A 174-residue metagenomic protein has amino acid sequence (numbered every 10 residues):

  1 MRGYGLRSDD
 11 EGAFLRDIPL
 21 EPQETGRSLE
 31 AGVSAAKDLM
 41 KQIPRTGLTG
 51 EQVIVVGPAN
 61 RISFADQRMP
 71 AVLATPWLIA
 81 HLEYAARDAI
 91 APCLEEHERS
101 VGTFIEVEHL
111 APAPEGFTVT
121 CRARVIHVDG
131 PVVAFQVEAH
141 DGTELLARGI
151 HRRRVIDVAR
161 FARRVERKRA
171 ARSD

Functional and structural regions predicted by a protein language model:
D9-D10, D17, D38: Intrinsic-disorder-associated, low-complexity terminal segments enriched in Asp/Asn/His/Tyr and depleted of Lys/Arg
L39-A74: Catalytic strand-loop segment that frames the active site of acyl-thioester-processing enzymes
L48-G50, L78, V101-I105, E115-C121 (+2 more regions): A generic structural signal for short beta-strands and their flanking turns/coil linkers
A86-T120: Hydrophobic beta-strand-centered segment that forms part of the acyl-chain substrate-binding groove
P114, R124-D174: HotDog/MaoC-like acyl-thioester-processing domains
